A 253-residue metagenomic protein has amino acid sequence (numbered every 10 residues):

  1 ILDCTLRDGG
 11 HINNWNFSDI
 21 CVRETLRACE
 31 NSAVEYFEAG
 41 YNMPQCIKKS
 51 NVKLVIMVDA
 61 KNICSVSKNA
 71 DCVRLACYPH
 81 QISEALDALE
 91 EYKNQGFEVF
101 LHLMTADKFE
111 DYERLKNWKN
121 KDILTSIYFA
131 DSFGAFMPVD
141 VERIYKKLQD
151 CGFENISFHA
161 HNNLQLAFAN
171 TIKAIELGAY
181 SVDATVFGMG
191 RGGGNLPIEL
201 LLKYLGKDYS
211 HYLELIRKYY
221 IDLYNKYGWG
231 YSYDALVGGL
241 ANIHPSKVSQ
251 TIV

Functional and structural regions predicted by a protein language model:
I1-V253: Catalytic cores and adjacent flexible loops of soluble metabolic enzymes that perform enolate/carbanion chemistry on
